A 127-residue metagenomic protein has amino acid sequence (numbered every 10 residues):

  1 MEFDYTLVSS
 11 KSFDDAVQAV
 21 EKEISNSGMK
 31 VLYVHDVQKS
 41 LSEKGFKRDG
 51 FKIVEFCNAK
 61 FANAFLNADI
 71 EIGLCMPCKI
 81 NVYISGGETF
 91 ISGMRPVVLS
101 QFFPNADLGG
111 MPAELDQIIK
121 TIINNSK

Functional and structural regions predicted by a protein language model:
M1-V31, N124: Terminal, regulation- and interaction-focused segments at domain boundaries
Y5, K52, T89: A broad, low-specificity signal marking well-ordered, structured residues that form hydrophobic/aromatic
A16, V20, Y33, V37 (+3 more regions): Amphipathic alpha-helical interface surfaces
V17, A64, Q101-F103: Short acidic, gly/pro-rich beta-turn/loop elements at beta-sheet edges and active-site/ligand-binding grooves
L32, D36-N81: Compact, glycine-rich, soluble single-domain proteins
K79-P104: Beta-strand/loop substructures that line and gate deep hydrophobic ligand-binding cavities in soluble
F102-K127: Well-ordered alpha/beta subsegment
